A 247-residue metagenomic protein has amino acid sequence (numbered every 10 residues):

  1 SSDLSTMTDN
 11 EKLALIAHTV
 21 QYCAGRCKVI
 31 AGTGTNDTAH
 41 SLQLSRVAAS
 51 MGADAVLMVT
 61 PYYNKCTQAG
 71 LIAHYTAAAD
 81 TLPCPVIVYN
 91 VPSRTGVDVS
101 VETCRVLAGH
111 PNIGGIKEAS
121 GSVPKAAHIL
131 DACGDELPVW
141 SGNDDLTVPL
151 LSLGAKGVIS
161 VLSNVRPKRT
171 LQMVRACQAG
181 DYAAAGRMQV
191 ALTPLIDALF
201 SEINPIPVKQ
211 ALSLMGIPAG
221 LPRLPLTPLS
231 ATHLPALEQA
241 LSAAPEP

Functional and structural regions predicted by a protein language model:
S2-G96: Active-site beta->alpha loop and helix N-cap motifs at the rims of alpha/beta catalytic domains
K12, I16, S41, Y75 (+6 more regions): A general structural signal for well-ordered alpha-helical segments in protein cores
T19, A48, A78, I116 (+4 more regions): Conserved, mostly hydrophobic/aromatic
R26, H110-P111, A244: Acidic-histidine catalytic/liganding microenvironments
R46, T76, V190-T193, S242: Solvent-exposed alpha-helix faces
D80-T81, R94-F200: Catalytic alpha/beta core domains of metabolic enzymes, predominantly
L151-A155, T193-L226: Conserved short secondary-structure transition element at the edge of the structured enzyme core that lines
P218-P247: Flexible C-terminal active-site loop/helix
